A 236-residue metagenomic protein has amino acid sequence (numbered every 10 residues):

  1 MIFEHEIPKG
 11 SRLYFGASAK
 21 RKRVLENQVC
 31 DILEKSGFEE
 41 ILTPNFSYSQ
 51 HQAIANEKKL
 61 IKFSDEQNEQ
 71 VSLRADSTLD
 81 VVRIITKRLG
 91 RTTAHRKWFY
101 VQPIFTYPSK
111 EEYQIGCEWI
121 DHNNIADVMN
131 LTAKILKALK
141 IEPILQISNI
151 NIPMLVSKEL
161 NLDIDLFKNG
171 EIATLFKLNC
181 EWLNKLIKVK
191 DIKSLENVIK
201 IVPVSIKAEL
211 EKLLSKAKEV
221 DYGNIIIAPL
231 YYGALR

Functional and structural regions predicted by a protein language model:
M1-Q70, N130: TRNA-binding/sensing appendages of the translation machinery
I2, S18-S36, Y48, D76 (+3 more regions): Positively charged, Gly/Ser-enriched RNA/tRNA-binding surfaces
T43-L60, I147-E159, Y231-R236: Beta-rich nucleic-acid/ligand-interaction surfaces
H51-A94, A133: An N-terminal, globular interaction/scaffold subdomain
I61-E66, L162-K185: Acidic, His- and aromatic-enriched active-site or binding-groove loops in soluble protein domains that engage sugars
F63-D65, P103, W119, I147: Hydrophobic side chains in beta-strands
E69-V71, I141-I144: Short active-site oxyanion
E142-A173: Hydrophobic, aromatic-enriched interface-forming segments
